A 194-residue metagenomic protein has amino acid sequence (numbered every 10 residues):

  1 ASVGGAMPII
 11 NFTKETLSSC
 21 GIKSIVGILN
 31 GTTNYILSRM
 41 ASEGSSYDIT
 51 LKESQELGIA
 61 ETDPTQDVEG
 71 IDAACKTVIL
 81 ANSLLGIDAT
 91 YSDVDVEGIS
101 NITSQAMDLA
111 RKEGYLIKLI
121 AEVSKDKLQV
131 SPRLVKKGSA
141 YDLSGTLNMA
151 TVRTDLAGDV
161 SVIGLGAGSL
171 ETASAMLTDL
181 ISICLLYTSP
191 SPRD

Functional and structural regions predicted by a protein language model:
S2-L57, I71-D72: Rossmann-like NAD(P)H-binding beta-loop-alpha module
K23, E61-E69, V162-A167: A short glycine-threonine-serine/GTX helix/turn-capping micro-motif
S24, I36, K118-L119, Q129 (+2 more regions): Structured core elements
E43-S46, L84-Y91, S182-L186: Short helix-capping/linker segments at secondary-structure and domain boundaries
T50-D142, L147-M149: Substrate-binding/catalytic subdomain of NAD(P)-dependent oxidoreductase enzymes
V123-K125, T154-A157: Short acidic-glycine loop/turn motifs at beta-strand connectors
A157-L186: C-terminal catalytic subdomain
Y187-D194: Conserved small/polar residues in nucleotide/adenosyl-binding loops
